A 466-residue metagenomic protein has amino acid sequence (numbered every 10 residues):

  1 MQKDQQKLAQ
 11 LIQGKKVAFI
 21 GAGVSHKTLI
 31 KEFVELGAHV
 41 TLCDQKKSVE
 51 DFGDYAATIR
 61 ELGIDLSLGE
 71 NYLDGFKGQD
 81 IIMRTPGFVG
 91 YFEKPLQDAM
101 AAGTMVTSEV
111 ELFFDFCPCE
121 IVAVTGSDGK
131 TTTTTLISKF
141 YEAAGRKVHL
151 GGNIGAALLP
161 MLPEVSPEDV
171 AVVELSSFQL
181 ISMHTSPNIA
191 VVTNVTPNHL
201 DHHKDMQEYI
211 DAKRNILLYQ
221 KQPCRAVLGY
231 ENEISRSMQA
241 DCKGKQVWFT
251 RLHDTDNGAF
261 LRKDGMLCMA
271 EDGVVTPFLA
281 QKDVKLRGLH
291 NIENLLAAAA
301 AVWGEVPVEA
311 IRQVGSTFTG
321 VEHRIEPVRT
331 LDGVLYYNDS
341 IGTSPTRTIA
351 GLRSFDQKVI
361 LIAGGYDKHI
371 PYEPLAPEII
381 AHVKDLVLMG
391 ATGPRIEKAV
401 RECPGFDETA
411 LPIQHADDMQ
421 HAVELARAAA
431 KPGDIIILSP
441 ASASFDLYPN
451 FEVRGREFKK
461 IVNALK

Functional and structural regions predicted by a protein language model:
M1-S108: N-terminal leader/targeting and accessory segments in enzymes
D4, L8-K16, H26-L36, K147 (+1 more regions): Nucleotide phosphate-binding/pyrophosphate-handling subdomain across enzymes that bind or process nucleotide phosphates
F33, I82, V124, N153 (+12 more regions): Residue-level signal for inorganic ion chemistry
H39-K47, A226-Y230, I362-A363, H382-A391: Short internal beta-strands
V40-D44, L150, V172, W248 (+1 more regions): Short beta-strand "acidic-cap" motif of Rossmann-like dinucleotide-binding folds
T41-D44, G69-E70, T107-E111, K243-R262 (+4 more regions): Beta-strand->loop->alpha-helix junctions that form or flank phosphate-binding loops in nucleotide-handling enzymes
A56, L375-G433: C-terminal helical cap/extension that packs against the catalytic core of soluble nucleotide-cofactor enzymes
D74-K77, P86-Y230, I234-G244, E457-K466: Phosphate-binding loop of NTP-binding sites
